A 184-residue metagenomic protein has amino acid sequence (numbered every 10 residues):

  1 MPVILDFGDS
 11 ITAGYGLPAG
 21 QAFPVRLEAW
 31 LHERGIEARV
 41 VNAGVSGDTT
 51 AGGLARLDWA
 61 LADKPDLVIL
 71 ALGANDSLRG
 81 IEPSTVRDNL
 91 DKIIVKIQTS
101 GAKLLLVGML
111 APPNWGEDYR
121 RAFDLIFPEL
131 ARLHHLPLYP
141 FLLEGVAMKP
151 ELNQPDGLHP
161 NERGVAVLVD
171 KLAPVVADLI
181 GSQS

Functional and structural regions predicted by a protein language model:
M1-S46, R56-K64: Serine-esterase "nucleophile elbow" of acetyl-processing enzymes
R26, E33-I36, G52-S184: Alpha-helical cap/lid subdomain in secreted, periplasmic, or secretory-pathway luminal O-acyl-processing enzymes
G47-A51: N-terminal helical cap/lid subdomain that shapes the substrate entry/recognition surface in HAD-like hydrolases
